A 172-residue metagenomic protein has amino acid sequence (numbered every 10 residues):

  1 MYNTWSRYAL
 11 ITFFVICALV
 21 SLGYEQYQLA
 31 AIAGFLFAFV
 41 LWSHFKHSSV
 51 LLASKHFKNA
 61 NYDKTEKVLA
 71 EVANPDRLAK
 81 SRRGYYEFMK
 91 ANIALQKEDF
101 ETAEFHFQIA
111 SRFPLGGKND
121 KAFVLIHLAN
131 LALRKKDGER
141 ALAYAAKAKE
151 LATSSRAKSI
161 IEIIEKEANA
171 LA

Functional and structural regions predicted by a protein language model:
F37-D63: Transmembrane-cytosolic junction motif
L41, L78-R82, G116-N119, S154-A157: Short coil/turn linker motifs that delimit alpha-helical repeat modules in TPR/alpha-solenoid proteins
L51, R82-M89, D120-N130, I160-E167: "A position-specific structural signal for the A-helix of alpha-solenoid helical repeats
N59, K97, R134-K135: Structural motif corresponding to the intra-repeat A-B loop/turn of tetratricopeptide repeats
A70-N74, Q108-P114, A146-L151, R156: Amphipathic alpha-helical segments of tetratricopeptide repeats
N130, K136-S154: TPR/TPR-like (Sel1-like) alpha-helical repeat modules
